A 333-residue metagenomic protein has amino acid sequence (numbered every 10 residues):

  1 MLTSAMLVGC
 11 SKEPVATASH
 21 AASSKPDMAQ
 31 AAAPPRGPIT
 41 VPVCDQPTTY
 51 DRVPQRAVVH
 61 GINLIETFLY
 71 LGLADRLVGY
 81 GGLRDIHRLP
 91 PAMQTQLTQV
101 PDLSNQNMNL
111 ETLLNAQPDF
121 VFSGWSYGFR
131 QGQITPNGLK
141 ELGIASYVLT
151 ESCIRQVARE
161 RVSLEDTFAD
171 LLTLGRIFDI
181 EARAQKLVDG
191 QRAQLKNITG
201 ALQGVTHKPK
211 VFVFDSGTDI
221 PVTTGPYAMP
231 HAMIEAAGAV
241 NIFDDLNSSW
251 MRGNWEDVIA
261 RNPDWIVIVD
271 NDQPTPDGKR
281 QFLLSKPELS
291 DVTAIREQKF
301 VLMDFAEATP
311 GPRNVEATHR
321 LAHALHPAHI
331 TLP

Functional and structural regions predicted by a protein language model:
M1-V8: Sec-dependent bacterial lipoprotein signal peptides
V8-T67, R176-F214, A324-P333: Bacterial Sec-exported substrate-binding components of ABC uptake systems
V43-D45, V100-E111, R130, L246-W255: Short helix-initiation/N-cap motifs at beta->coil->alpha
H60-A116, F120, G124-G128, I242: A short, structured surface patch at a secondary-structure boundary
I86-H87, T223-W250: Alpha-helical, coiled-coil/dimerization segments enriched in small aliphatic residues
H87-R88, W125-I134, I144-T173, T206-M229 (+1 more regions): Extracytoplasmic ligand-binding site segments that recognize negatively charged/polar headgroups
N109-F120, N137, G253-N262: Short helices/loops that flank or line small-molecule/ion binding pockets
R161-L171, R176, Q185, V267-P333: Structured C-terminal subdomain patch of bacterial secreted/periplasmic proteins
